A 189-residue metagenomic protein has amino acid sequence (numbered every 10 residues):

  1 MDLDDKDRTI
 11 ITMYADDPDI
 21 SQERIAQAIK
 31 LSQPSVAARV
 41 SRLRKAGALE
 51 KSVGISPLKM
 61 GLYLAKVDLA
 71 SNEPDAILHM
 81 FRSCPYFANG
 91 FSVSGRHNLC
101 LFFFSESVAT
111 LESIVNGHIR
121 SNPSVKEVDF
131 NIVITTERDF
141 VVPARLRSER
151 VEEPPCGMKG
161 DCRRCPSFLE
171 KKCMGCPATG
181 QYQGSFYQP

Functional and structural regions predicted by a protein language model:
M1-P189: A compositional/biophysical signature of low hydrophobicity enriched in polar/charged and small residues
